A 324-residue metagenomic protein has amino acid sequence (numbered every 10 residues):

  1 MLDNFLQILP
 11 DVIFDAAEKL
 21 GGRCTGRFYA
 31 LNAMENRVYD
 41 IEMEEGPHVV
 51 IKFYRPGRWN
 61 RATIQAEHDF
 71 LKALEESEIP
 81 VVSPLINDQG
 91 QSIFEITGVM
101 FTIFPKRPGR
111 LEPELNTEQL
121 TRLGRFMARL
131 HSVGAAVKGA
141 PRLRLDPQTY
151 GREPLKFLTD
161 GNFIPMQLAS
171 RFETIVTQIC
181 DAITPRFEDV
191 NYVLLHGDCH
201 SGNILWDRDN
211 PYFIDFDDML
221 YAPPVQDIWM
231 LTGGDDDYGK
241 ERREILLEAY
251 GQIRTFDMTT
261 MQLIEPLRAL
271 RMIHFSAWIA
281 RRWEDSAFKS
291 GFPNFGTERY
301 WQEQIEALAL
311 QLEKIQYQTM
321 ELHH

Functional and structural regions predicted by a protein language model:
M1-I86, R208, L322-H324: Conserved NTP-binding catalytic cores of kinases and kinase-like/nucleotidyltransferase enzymes across multiple kinase
E35-I51, P84, C180-I228, H324: Active-site acidic catalytic loop and adjacent metal/ATP-binding pocket of ATP-dependent phosphoryl transfer enzymes
M43-G139: ATP-binding pocket architecture of kinase catalytic cores
P56, G109, P211, M219-Y221 (+1 more regions): Activation segment
P56, V99-E114, L155-F163, F275-G291: A glycine-centered beta->alpha junction motif in the catalytic cores of kinase/phosphotransferase enzymes
P113-S170, Y192: A cross-family kinase active-site recognition segment
P224-T255, R271-A287: Active-site activation/catalytic loop segments of kinase-like enzymes and analogous catalytic loops in related
A277-H324: ATP/Mg2+ or Mg2+-diphosphate-binding catalytic cores that bind nucleotide phosphates or diphosphates via glycine-rich
